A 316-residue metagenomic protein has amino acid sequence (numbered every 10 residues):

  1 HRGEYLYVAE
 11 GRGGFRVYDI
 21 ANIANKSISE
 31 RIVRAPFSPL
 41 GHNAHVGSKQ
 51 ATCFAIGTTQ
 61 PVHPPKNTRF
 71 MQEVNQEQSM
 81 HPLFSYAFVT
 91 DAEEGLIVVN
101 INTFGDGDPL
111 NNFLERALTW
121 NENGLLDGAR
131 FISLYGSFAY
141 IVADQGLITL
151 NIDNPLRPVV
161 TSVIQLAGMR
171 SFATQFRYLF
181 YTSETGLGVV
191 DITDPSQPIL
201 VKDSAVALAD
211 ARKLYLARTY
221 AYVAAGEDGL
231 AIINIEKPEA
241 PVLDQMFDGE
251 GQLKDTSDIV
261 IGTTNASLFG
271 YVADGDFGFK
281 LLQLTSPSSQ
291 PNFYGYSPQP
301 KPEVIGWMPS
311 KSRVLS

Functional and structural regions predicted by a protein language model:
H1-S316: Feature marking well-ordered beta-strand scaffolds used for ligand recognition
